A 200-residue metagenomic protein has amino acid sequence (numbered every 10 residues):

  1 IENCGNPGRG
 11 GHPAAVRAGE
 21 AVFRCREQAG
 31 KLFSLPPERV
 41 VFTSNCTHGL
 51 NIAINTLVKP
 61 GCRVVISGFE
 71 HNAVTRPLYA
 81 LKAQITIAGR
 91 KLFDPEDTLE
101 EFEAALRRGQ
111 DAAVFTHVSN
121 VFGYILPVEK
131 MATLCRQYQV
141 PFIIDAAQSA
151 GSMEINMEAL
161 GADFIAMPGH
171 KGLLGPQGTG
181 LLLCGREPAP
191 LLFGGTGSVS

Functional and structural regions predicted by a protein language model:
I1-S200: Pyridoxal 5′-phosphate
